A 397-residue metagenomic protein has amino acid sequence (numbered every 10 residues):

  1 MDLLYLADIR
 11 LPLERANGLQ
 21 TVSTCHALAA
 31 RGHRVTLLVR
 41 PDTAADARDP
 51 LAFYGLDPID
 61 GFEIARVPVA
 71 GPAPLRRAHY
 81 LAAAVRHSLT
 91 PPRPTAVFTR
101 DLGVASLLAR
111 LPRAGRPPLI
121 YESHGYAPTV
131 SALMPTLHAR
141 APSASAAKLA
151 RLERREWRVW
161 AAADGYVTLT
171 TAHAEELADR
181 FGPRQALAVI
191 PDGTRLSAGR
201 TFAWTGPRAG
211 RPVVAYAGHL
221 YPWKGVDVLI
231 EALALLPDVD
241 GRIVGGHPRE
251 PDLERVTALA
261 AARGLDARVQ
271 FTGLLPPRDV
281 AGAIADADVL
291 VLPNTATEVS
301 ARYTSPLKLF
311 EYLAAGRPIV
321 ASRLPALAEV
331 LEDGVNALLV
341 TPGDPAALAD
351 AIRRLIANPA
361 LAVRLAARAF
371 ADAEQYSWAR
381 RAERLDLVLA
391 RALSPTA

Functional and structural regions predicted by a protein language model:
L4, V167, G206-L233, R242: Conserved donor-binding/catalytic core segment of Leloir-type glycosyltransferases
S23-H26, A82-L89, S106-R113, Y121 (+2 more regions): Membrane-proximal helix-turn-helix segments that form the acceptor-binding/catalytic region of lipid-linked
D164, I284-R302, R317: Acidic donor-binding loop of glycosyltransferase active sites
A172, G193: Carbohydrate-associated surface elements
D240-T257, G273-L274: Glycosyltransferase donor-sugar binding loop
L290-L292, E311-A321, L331: Short hydrophobic beta-strand element within catalytic cores of glycosyltransferases and related nucleotide-activated
D333-G334, L338-P345, R354-A360: Conserved acidic donor-binding segment of nucleotide-sugar-dependent glycosyltransferases
A347, R354, L361-Q375: A short, well-ordered alpha-helix in the C-terminal region of glycosyltransferases
